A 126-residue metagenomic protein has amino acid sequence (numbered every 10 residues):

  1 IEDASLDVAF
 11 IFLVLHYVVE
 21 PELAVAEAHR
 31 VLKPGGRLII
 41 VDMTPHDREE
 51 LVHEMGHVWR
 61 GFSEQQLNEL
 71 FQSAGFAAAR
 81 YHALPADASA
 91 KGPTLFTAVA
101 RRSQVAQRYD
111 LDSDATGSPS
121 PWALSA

Functional and structural regions predicted by a protein language model:
I1-A9: A short acidic, Gly/Pro-enriched loop at the edge of an enzyme's catalytic core that lines a small-molecule cofactor
L13-V14: Short catalytic micro-motifs in class I SAM-dependent methyltransferases
V19-L23, R48: Short N-terminal helix/helix-N-cap motif within the alpha/beta-hydrolase-1
E22-R37: A short glycine-rich, Lys/Arg-flanked "PGG" loop and its adjoining helix->strand segment in the class I
R37-V99: C-terminal alpha-helical "lid/dimerization" subdomain adjacent to the S-adenosyl-L-methionine
A77, A83-A126: Core SAM-dependent methyltransferase catalytic element
